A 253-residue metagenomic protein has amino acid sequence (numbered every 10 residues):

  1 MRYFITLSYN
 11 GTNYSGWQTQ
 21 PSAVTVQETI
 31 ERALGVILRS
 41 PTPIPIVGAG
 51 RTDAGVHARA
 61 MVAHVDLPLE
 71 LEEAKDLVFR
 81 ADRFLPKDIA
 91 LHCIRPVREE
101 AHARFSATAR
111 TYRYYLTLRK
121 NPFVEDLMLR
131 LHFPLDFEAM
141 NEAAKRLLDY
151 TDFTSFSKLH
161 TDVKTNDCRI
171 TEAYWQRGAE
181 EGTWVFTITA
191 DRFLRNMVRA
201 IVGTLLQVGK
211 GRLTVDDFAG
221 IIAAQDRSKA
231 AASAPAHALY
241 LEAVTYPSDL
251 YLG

Functional and structural regions predicted by a protein language model:
M1-G253: Structured-RNA-binding interfaces characteristic of tRNA pseudouridine synthases
